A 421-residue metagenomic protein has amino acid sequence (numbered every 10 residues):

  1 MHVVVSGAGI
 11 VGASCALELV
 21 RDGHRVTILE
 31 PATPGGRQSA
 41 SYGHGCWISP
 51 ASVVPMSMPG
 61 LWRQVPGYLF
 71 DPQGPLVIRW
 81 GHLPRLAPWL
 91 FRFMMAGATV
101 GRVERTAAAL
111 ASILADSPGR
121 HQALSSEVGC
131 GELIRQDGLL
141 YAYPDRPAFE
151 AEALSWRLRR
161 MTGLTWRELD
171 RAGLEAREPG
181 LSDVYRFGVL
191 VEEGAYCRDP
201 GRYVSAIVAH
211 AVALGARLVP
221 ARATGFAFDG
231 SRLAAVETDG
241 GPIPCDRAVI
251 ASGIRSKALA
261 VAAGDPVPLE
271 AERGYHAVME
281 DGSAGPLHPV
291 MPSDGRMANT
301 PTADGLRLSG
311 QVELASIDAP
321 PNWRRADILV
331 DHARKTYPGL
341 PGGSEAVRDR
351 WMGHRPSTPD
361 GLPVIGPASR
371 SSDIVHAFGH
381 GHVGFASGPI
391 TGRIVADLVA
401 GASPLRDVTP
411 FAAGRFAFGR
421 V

Functional and structural regions predicted by a protein language model:
H2-I28: N-terminal Rossmann-like FAD-binding beta1-loop-alpha1 element of flavoenzymes
R21-Y42: Glycine-rich FAD pyrophosphate-binding loop
H44-W47, S52-A96, G225-L233, G241-S372: Active-site substrate-recognition segment that forms the wall of the catalytic cavity or substrate channel
A87-A209: Rossmann-like flavin
W166, D294, K335-V421: C-terminal catalytic lobe of FAD-dependent flavoproteins
L169-E178, V219-A234: A conserved short coil-to-beta-strand element within the FAD-binding core of flavoproteins
